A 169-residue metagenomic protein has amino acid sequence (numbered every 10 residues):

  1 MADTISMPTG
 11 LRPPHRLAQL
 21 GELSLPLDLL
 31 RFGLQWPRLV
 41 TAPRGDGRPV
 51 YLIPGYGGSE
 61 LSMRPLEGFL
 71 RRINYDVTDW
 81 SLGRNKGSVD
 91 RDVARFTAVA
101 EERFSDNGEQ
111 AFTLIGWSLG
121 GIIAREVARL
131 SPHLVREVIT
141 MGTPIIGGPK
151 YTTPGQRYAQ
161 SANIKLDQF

Functional and structural regions predicted by a protein language model:
M1-Y51, G58-M63, G68, I73 (+1 more regions): Flexible, membrane-associating and regulatory peripheral segments of lipid-active enzymes
V50-L61, P65, R71-R84, V89-F169: Serine-dependent carboxylesterase/thioesterase catalytic core of lipase-like alpha/beta-hydrolase/SGNH enzymes
